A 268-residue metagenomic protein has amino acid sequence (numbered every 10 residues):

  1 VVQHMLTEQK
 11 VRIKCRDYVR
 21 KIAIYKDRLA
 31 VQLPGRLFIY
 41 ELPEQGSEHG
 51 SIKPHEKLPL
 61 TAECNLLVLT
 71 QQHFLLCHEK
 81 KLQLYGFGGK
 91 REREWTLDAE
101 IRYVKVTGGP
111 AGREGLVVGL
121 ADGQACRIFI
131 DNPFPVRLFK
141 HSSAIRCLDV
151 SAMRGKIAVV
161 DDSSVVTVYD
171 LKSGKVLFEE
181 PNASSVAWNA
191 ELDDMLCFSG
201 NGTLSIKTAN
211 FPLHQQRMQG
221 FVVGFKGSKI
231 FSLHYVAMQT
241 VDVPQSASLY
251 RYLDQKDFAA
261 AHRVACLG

Functional and structural regions predicted by a protein language model:
V1-G268: WD40-like beta-propeller blades
